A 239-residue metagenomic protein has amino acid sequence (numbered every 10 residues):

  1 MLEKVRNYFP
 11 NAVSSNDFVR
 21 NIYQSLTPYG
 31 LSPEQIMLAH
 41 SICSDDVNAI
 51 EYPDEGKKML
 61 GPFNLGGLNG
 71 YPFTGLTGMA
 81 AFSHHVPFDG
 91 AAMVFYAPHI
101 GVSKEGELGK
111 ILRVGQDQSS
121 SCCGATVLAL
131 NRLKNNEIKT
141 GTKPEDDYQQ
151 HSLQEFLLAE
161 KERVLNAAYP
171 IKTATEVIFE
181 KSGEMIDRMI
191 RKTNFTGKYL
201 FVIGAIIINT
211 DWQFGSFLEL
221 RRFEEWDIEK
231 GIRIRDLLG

Functional and structural regions predicted by a protein language model:
M1-I36, D45, L60, L68-M93 (+1 more regions): Divalent-metal-activated hydrolytic enzyme cores
A49-E55: Short, glycine/acidic-enriched capping/hinge loops at junctions between secondary-structure elements
E55-N64: Short helix-loop-beta junction
Y96: Conserved C-terminal guanine-recognition region of P-loop GTPase G domains, centered on the G4
H99: Active-site glycine-centered loops adjacent to acidic/histidine catalytic or metal-binding residues that shape
